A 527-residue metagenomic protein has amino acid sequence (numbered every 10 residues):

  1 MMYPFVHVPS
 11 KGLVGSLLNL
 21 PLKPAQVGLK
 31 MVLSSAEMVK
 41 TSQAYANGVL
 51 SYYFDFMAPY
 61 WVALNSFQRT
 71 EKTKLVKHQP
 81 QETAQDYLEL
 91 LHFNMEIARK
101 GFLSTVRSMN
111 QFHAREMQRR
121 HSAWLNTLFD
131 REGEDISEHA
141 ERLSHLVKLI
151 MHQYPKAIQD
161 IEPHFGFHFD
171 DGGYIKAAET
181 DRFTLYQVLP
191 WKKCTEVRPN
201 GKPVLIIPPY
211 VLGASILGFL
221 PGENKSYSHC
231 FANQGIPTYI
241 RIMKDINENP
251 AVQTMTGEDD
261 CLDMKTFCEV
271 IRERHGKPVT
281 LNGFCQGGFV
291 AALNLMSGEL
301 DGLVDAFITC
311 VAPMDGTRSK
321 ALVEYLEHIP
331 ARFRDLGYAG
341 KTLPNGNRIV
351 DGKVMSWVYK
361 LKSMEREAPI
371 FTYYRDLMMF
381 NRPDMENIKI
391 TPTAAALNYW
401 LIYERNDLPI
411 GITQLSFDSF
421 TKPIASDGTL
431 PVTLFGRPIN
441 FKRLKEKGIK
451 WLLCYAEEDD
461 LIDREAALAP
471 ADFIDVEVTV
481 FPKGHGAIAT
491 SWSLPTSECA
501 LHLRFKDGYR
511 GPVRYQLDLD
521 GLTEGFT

Functional and structural regions predicted by a protein language model:
Q26, L33, E37-M57, W61-E134 (+3 more regions): Alpha/beta-hydrolase-fold enzymes
D160, H164, D170-N247: Short, surface-exposed "cap/lid" segments of acyl-processing enzymes
I246-A251, C261-V279, A292: Conserved acidic catalytic loop of the alpha/beta-hydrolase fold
L281-A291: Gly/Ala-rich beta-loop-alpha elbow adjacent to hydrolase catalytic centers
S419-R443: Active-site nucleophile elbow and catalytic-triad environment of alpha/beta-hydrolase enzymes
K447, L452-Y455, D459: Short beta-strand/loop motif that positions the catalytic acidic residue of the alpha/beta-hydrolase fold
D460-A466: Conserved alpha/beta-hydrolase "acid-adjacent" motif
F473-T527: Catalytic active-site module of serine/aspartate enzymes centered on a nucleophile-bearing elbow/loop
